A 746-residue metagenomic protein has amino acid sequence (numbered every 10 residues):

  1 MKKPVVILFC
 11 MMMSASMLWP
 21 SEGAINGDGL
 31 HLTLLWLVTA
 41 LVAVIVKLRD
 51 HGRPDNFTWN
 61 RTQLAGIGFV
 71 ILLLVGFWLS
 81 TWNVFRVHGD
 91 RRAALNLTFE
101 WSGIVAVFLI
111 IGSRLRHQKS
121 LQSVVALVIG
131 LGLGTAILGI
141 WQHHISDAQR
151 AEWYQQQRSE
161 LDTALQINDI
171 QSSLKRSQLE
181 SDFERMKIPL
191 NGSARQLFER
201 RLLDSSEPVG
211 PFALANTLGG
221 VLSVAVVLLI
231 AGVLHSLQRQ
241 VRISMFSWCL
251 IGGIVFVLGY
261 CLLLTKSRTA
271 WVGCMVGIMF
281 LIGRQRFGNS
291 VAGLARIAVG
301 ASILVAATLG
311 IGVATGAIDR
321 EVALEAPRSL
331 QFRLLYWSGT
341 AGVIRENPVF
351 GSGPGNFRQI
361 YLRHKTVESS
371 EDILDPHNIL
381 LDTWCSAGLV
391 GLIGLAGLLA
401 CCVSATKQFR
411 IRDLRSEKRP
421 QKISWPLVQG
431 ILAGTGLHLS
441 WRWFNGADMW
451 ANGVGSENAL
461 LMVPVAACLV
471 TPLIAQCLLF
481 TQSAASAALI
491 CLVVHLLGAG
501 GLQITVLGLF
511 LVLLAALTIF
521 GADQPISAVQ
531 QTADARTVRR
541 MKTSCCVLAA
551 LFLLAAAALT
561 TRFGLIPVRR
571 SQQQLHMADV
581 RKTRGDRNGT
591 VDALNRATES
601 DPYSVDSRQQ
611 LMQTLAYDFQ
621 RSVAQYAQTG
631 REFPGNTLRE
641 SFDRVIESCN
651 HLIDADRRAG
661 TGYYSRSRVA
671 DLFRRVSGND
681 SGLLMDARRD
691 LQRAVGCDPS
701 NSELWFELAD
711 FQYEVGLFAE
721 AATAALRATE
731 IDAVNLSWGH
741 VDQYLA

Functional and structural regions predicted by a protein language model:
M1-N96, I110-I129, A151-A194, E199-R201 (+11 more regions): Transmembrane signal-anchor hairpin modules in multi-pass inner-membrane enzymes, especially those that act on
E22-I25, W82-F85, G139-W153, G312-L324: Helix-to-loop transition at the C-terminal end of transmembrane segments
E22-L32, G139-Q142, A213-N216, L250-I282 (+4 more regions): Helix-loop-helix junctions and helix-breaking kinks within/between transmembrane helices of multi-pass membrane
R86-S102, D204-T217, D375-T383, H495-L497: Short aromatic-rich membrane-water interface segments that cap or initiate transmembrane helices in multi-pass membrane
A94-S102, P211-A231, G388-L392, N458-M462: Membrane-interface loop-to-helix entry segments
D147-Y154, K175-G192, L214, L334-L374 (+1 more regions): TM-adjacent membrane-interface loops and short helices in multi-pass inner/ER membrane proteins
V226-L229, W271-R284, L399-V403, K407 (+1 more regions): Hydrophobic transmembrane alpha-helices of multi-pass, membrane-embedded glycosylation machinery
Q574-A746: C-terminal luminal/periplasmic domains and tails of membrane-associated envelope-modifying transferases
